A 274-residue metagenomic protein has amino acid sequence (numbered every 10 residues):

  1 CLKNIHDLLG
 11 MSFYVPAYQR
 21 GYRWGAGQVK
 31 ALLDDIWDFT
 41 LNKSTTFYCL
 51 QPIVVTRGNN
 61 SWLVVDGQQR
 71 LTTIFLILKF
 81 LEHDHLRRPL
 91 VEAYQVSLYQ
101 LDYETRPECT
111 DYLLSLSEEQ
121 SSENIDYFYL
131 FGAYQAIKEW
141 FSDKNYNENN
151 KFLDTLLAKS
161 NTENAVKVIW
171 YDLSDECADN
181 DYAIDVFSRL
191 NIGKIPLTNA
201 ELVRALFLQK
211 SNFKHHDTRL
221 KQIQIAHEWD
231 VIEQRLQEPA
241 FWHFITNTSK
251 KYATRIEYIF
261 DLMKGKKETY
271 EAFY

Functional and structural regions predicted by a protein language model:
C1-Y274: Covalent nucleotidyltransferase
